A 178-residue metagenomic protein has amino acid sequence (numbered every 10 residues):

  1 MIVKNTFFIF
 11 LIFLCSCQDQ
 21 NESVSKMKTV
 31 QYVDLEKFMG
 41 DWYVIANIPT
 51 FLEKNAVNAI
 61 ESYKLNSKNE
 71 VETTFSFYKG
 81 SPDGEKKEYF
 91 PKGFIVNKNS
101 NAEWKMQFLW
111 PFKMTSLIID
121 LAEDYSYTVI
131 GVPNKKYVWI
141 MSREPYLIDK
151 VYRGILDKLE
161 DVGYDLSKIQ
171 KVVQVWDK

Functional and structural regions predicted by a protein language model:
N5-L14: Sec-dependent N-terminal signal peptides
C17-K178: A beta-rich soluble binding module of mature secreted/lumenal proteins
